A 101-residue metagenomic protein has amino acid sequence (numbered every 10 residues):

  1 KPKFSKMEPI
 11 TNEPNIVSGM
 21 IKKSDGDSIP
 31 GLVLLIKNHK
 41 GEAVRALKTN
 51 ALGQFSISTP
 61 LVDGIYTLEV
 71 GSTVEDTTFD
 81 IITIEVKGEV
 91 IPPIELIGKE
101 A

Functional and structural regions predicted by a protein language model:
K1-I16, K22-D25: Beta-strand-rich domain onsets/edges
V17, S24-H39: Short, ordered, surface-exposed loop/turn motifs in non-cytosolic proteins
K40-Q54: Short, acidic Ser/Thr/Gly-rich low-complexity loop/linker segments typical of extracellular and cell-surface proteins
E42, I65-E85: A short, solvent-exposed loop/turn motif at the edges and junctions of modular extracellular/periplasmic domains
G53-I57, P92: Short strand-edge motifs at loop-to-beta-strand transitions and within beta-strands of extracellular beta-rich domains
S56-T67: Short Pro-Gly-centered beta-turn/loop motif in secreted/extracellular proteins
I82-I91, I97-K99: Short beta-strand edge segments in extracellular beta-sheet folds
